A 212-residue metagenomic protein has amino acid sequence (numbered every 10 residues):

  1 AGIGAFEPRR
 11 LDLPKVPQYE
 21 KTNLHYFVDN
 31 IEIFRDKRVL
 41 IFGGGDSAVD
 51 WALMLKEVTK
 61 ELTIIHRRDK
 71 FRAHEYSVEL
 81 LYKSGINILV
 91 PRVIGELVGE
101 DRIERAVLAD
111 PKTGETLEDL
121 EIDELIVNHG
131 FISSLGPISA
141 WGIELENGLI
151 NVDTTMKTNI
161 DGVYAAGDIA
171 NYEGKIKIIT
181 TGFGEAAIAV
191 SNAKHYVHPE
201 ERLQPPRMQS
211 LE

Functional and structural regions predicted by a protein language model:
A1, F6-E7, K56-V152, V197-Q209: A Rossmann-like FAD-binding core segment of flavoenzymes
D12-R35, E124-T180, G184, I188-H195: FAD-site-proximal beta/loop scaffold in flavoenzymes
K21-F27, K37, E61, I88-P91: Rossmann-fold dehydrogenase core element
G43-G45: Glycine-rich Rossmann-fold phosphate-binding loop(s) that bind the pyrophosphate of adenine dinucleotide cofactors
A48-V49: N-terminal Rossmann-fold NAD(P) dinucleotide-binding loop
